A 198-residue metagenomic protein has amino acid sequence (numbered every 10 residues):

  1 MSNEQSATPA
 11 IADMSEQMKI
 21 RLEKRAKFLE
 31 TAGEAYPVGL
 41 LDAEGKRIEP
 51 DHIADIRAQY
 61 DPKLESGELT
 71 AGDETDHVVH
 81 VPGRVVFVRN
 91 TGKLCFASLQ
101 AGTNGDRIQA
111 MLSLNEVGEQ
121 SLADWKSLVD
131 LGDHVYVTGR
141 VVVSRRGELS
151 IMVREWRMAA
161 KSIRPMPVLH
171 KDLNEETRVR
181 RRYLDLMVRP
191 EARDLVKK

Functional and structural regions predicted by a protein language model:
M1-K198: Class II aminoacyl-tRNA synthetase catalytic cores and aaRS-like
